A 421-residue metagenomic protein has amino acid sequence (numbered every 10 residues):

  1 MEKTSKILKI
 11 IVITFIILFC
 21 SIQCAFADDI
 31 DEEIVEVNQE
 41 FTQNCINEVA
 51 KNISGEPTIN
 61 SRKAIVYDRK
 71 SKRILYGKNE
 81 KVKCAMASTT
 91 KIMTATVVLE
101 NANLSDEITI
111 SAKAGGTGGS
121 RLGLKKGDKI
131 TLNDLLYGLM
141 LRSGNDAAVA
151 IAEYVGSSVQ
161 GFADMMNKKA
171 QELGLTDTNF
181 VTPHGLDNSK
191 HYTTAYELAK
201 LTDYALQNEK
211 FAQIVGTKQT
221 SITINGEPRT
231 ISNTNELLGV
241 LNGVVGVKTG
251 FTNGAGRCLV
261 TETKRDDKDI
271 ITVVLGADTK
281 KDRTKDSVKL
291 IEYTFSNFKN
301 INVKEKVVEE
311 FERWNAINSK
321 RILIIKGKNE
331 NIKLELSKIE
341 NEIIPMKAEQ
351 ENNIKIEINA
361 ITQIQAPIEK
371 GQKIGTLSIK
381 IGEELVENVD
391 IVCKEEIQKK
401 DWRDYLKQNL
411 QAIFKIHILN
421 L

Functional and structural regions predicted by a protein language model:
E2-A27: Sec-dependent N-terminal signal peptides of Gram-positive bacterial secreted proteins and lipoproteins
E2-S5, A50-N52, S71, C258: A generic local structural motif
T4, F26-V49, K306-R313, M346 (+1 more regions): Intrinsically disordered, low-complexity repeat and linker tracts
T4-L8, L132, W402-L406: Structural motif marking the loop-to-transmembrane transition
A27-K210, S221: Active-site-adjacent loops and short helices of periplasmic peptidoglycan-processing enzymes
T176, K190-Y192, Y196-L421: Domain-terminus/edge residues, biased toward the C-terminal soluble/receptor-binding domains of extracytoplasmic
